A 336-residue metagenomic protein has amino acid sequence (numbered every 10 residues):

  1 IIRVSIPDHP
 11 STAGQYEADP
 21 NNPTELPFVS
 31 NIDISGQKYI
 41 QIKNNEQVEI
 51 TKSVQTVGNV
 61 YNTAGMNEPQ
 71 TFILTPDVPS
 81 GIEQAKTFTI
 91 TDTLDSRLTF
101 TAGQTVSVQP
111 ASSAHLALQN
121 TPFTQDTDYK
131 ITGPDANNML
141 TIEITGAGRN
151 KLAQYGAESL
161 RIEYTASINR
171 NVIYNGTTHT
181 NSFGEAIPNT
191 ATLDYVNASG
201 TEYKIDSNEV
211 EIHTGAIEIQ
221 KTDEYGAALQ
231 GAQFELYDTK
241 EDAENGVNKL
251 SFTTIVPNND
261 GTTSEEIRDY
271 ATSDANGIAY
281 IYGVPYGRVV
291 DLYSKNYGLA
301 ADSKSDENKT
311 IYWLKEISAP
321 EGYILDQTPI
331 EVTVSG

Functional and structural regions predicted by a protein language model:
I1-G336: Solvent-exposed loop/turn and edge beta-strand elements of beta-rich ligand-binding domains
